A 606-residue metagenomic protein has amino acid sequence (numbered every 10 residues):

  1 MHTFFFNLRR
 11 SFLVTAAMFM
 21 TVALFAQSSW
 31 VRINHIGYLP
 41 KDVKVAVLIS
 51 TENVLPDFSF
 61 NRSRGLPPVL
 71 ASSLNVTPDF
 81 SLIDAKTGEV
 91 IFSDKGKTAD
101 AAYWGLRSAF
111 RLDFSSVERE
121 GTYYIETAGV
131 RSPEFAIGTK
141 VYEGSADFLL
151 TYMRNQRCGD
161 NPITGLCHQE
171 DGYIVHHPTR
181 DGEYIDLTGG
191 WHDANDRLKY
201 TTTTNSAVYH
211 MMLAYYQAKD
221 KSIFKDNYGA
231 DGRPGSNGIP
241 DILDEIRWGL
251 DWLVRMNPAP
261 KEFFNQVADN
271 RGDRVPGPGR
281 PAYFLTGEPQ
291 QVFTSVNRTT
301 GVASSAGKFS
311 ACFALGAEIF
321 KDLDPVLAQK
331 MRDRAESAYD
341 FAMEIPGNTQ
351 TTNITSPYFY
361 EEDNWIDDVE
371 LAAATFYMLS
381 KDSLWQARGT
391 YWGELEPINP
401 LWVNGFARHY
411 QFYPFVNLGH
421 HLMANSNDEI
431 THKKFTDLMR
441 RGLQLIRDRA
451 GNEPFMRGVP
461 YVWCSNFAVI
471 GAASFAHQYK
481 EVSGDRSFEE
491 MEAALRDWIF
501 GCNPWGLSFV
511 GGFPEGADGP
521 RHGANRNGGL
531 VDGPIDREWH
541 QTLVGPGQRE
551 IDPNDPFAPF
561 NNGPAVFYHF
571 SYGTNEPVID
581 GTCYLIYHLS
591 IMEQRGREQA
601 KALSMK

Functional and structural regions predicted by a protein language model:
H2-T15: Bacterial N-terminal signal peptides that target proteins for export
T21-A23: N-terminal signal peptide c-region/cleavage motif recognized by signal peptidases
A26-Q27: Boundary at the C-terminal end of the N-terminal hydrophobic targeting segment
V31-R32, I36-A128, P133, R154-N205 (+8 more regions): Aromatic (Trp/Tyr) and acidic
V130-E143: Short beta-strand elements
A230-G238, I242: Acidic, glycine-anchored loop motifs typical of Ca2+
D241-V267: Carboxylate/His-rich catalytic cores and anion/metal-binding grooves
V326-N417, N503-G512: Catalytic cores of carbohydrate-active enzymes
